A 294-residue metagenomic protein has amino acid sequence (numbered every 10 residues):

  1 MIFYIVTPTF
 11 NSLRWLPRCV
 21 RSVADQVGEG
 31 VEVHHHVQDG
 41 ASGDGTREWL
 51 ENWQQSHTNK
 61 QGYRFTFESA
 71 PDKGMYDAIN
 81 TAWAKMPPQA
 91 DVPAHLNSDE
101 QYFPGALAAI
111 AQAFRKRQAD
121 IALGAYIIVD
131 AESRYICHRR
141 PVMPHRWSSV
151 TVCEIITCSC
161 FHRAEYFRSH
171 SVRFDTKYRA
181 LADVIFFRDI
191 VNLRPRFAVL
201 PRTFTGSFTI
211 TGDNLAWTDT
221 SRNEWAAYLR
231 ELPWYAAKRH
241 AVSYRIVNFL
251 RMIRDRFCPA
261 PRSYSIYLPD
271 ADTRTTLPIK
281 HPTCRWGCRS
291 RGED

Functional and structural regions predicted by a protein language model:
P17, D44-N52, G105: Acidic helix N-cap motif at the loop->helix transition within catalytic regions of sugar-transfer enzymes
R21-E32: Short, acidic, metal-binding catalytic loop of nucleotide-sugar glycosyltransferases
E32-A41, E68-A70: Short beta-strand/loop segment that forms part of the nucleotide-sugar
Q38-W49, N97: A conserved acidic beta->alpha catalytic loop
S69-P88: Glycine-rich, basic loop-to-helix element that forms the pyrophosphate-binding segment of sugar-nucleotide handling
Q89-Q101: Short beta-strand-to-loop acidic/aromatic patch adjacent to the donor-nucleotide binding site
Q101, G105-I136: Conserved donor NDP-sugar-binding/catalytic core segment of glycosyltransferases
H138-Y228: Conserved nucleotide-sugar donor-binding catalytic segment
